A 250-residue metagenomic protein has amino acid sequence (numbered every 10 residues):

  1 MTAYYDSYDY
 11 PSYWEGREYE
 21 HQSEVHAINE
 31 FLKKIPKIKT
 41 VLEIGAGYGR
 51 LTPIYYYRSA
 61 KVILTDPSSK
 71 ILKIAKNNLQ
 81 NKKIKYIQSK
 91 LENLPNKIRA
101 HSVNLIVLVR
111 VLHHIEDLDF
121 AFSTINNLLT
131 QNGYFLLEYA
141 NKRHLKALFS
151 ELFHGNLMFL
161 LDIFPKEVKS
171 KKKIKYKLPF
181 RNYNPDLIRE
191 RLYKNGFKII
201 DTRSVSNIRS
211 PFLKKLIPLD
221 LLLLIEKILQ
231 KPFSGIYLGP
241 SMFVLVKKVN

Functional and structural regions predicted by a protein language model:
M1-P36, R50-L51, I71, L223-L224: Conserved class I S-adenosyl-L-methionine
I38-G47: Conserved class I S-adenosyl-L-methionine
Y48-L94: Class I SAM-dependent methyltransferase SAM/SAH-binding core
V107: A conserved beta-strand element that flanks and buttresses the S-adenosyl-L-methionine
D119-Y134: A short glycine-rich, Lys/Arg-flanked "PGG" loop and its adjoining helix->strand segment in the class I
L136-I163: Conserved class I S-adenosyl-L-methionine
Y139, K172-L187: Acceptor-substrate binding/catalytic loop of class I
L157, F180-R181, P185-E190, I200-N250: A C-terminal cap/extension of S-adenosyl-L-methionine-dependent methyltransferases that defines the acceptor-substrate
